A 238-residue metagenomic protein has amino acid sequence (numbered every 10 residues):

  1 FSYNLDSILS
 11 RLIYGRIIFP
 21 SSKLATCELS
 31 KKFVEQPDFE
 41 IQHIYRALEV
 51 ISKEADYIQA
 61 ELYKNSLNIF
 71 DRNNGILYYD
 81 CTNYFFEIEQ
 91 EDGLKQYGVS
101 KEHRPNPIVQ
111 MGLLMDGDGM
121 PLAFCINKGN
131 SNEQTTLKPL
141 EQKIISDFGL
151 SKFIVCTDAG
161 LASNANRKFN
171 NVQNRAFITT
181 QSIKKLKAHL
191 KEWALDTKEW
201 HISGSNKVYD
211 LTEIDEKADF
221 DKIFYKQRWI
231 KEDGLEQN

Functional and structural regions predicted by a protein language model:
F1-N238: Anion-binding and metal-coordination hotspots
